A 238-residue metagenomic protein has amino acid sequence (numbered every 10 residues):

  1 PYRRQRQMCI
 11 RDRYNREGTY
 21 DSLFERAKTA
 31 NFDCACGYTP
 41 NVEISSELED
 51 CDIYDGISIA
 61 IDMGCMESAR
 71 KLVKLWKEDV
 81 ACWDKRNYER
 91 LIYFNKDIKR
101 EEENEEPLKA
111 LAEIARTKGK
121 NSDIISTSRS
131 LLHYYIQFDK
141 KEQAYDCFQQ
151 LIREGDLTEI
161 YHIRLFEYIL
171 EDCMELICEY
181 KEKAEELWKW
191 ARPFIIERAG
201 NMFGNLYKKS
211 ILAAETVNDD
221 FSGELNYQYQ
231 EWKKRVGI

Functional and structural regions predicted by a protein language model:
P1-I10: Single conserved hydrophobic/aromatic residue that forms the stacking wall/gate of nucleotide- or nucleobase-binding
E25-K28, S68-W76, E103-I114, K141-R153 (+2 more regions): Alpha-helical repeat scaffolds
Y38-D52, E78-W83, K118-G119: TPR-adjacent "capping" and linker segments in tetratricopeptide-repeat scaffold/adaptor proteins
E49-D79, F94-I98: Alpha-helical segment of the N-proximal tetratricopeptide repeat
D52, R86-N87, P107, S126-T127 (+3 more regions): The tetratricopeptide repeat
G56, R90-L91, N95, L111 (+4 more regions): Structural register within alpha-helical repeat arrays
M63, D97-E102, F138, D172 (+2 more regions): Structural motif corresponding to the intra-repeat A-B loop/turn of tetratricopeptide repeats
K77-D84, E113-S122, E154-H162, P193-N201: Flexible helix-coil transition and linker loops at the boundaries of alpha-helical arrays
